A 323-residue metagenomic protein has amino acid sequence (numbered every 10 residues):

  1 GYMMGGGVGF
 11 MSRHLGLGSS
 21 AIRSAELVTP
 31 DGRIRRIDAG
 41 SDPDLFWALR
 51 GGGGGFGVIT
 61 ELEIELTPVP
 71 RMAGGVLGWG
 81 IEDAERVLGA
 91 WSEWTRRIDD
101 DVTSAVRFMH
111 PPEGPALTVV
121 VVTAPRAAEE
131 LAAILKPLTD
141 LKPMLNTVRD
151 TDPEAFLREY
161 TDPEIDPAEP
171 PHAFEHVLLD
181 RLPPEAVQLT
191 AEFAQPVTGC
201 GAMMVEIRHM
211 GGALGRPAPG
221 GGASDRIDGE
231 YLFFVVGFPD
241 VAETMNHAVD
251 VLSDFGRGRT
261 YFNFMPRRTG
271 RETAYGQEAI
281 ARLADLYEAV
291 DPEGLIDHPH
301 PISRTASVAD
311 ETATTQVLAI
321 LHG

Functional and structural regions predicted by a protein language model:
G1-G323: Soluble FAD-dependent oxygen oxidases
